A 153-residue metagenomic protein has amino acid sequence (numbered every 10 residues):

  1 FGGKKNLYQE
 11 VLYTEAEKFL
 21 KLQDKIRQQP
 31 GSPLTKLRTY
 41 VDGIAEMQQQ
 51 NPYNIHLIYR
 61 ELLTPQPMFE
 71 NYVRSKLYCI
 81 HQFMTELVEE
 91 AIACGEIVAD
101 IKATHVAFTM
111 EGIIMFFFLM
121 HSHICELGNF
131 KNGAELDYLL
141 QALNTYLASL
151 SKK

Functional and structural regions predicted by a protein language model:
F1-D24, R38, D42, R74: An amphipathic alpha-helix adjacent to DNA-recognition modules
G3, Q29-S32, Q50-Y53, T64 (+2 more regions): Alpha-helical structural elements of signaling/regulatory helical domains
N6, E10, T14, K18 (+5 more regions): Generic alpha-helical secondary structure signal
T14, D24-H56, A103-M110: Hydrophobic alpha-helical connector segments
K18-L22, N51, I55, E61 (+2 more regions): A short secondary-structure junction motif
T35, Y72-K76, A93-T109: All-alpha amphipathic helical-bundle segments outside canonical DNA-binding/catalytic cores that form hydrophobic
A45-T85, E89, H105, N129-G133: Short secondary-structure transition hinges
E46, Q50, Q82, E86-C94 (+1 more regions): C-terminal peripheral helix-coil segments that are non-catalytic and often amphipathic
